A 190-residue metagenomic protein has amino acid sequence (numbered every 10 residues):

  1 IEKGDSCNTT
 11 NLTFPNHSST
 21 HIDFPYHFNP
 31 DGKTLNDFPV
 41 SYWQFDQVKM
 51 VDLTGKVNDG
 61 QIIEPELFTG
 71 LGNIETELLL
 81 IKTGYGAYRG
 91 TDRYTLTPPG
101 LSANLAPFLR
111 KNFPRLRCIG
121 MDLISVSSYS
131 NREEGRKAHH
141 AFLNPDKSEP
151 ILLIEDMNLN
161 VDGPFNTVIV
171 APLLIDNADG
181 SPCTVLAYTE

Functional and structural regions predicted by a protein language model:
I1-E190: Active-/binding-site microenvironments in catalytic and ligand-binding cores
